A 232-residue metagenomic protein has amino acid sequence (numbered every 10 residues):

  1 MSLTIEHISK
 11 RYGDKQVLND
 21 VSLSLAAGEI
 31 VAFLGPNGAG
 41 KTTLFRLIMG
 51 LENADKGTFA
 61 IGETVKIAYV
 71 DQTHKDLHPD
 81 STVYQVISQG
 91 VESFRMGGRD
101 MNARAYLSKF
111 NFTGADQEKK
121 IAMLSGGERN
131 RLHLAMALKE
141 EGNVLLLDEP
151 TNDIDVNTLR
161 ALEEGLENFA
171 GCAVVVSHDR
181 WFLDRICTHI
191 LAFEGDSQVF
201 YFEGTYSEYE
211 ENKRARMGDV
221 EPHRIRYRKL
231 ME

Functional and structural regions predicted by a protein language model:
M1-I8: Conserved N-terminal strand/loop that marks the beginning of ABC ATPase nucleotide-binding domains
K10-K15, N19-E232: ABC ATP-binding cassette signature C-motif
